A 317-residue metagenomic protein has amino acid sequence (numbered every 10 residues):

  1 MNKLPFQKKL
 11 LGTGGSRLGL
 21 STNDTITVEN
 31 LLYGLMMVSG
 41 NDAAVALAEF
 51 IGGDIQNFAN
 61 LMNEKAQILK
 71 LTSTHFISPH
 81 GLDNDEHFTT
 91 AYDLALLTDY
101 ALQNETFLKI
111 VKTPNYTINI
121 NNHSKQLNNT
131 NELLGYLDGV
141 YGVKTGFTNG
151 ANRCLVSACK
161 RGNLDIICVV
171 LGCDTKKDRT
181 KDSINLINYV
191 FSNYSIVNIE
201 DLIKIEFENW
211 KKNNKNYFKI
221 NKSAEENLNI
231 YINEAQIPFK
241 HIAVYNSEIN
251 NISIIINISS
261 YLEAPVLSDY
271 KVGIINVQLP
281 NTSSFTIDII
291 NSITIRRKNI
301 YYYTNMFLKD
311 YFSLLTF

Functional and structural regions predicted by a protein language model:
M1-Y92, T98-E105: Active-site-adjacent loops and short helices of periplasmic peptidoglycan-processing enzymes
T72, E86-F88, Y92-D93, T98-F317: Domain-terminus/edge residues, biased toward the C-terminal soluble/receptor-binding domains of extracytoplasmic
